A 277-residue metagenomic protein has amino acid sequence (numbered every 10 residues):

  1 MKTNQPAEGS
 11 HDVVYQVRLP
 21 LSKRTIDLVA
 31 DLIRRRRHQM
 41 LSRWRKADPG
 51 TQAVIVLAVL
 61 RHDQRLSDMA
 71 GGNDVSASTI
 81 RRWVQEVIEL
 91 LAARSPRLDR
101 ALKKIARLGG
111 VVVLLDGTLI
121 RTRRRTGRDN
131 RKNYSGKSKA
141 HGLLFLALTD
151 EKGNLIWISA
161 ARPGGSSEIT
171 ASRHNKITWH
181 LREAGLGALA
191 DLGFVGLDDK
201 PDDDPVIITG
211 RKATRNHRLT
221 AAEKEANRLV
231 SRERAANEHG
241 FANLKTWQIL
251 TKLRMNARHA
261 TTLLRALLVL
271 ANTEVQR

Functional and structural regions predicted by a protein language model:
M1-R43: Charged, often Cys/His-bearing segments associated with DNA-binding zinc-finger transcription factors
S22, D48, L219-A222: Ser/Thr-centered flexible coil motifs
K23, G50, K139-L143: Short, flexible loop/turn motifs enriched in small residues
A30-M40, D63, L91, L244 (+1 more regions): Short amphipathic alpha-helical segments enriched in hydrophobics
L41-R45, R254-A257: Short, surface-exposed loop/turn segments at secondary-structure junctions
A47-D48, L229: Residue-level marker of regulatory loop/turn positions in helix-turn-helix DNA-binding domains and in histidine
D48-H62: Short, amphipathic alpha-helical "recognition" segments used to contact nucleic acids or chromatin
L66-Q85, E89-R277: Short, well-ordered secondary-structure "scaffold" segments embedded in the functional core of diverse domains
